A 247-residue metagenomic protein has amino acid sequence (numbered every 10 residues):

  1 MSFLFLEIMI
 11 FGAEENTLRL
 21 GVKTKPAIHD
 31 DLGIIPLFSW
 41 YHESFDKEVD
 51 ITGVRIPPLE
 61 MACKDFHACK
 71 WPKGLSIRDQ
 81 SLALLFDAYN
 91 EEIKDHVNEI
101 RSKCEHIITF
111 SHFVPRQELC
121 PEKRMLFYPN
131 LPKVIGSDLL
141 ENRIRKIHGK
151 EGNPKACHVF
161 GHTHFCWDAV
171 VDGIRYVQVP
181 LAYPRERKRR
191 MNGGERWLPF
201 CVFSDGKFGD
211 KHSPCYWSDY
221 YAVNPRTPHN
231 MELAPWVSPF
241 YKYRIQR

Functional and structural regions predicted by a protein language model:
M1-F5, K25-P26, Y41-D46, V114-E118 (+2 more regions): Active-site environment of divalent metal-dependent phosphoester hydrolases
M1-G33, E122-G136: Core catalytic region of metal-dependent phosphoesterases/phosphodiesterases, especially metallo-beta-lactamase-like
F3-M9, E48-I51, K123-L126, D172-R175 (+1 more regions): Short, glycine/charged-enriched secondary-structure capping and boundary segments
E15-K23, E92-H106, R143-H158: A structural motif corresponding to the C-terminal end of an alpha-helix and its immediate exit/capping segment
I28, F38, P180: Residues at the C-termini of beta-strands that transition into short coil/loop
I34, H112, H162, Y176: Divalent metal-coordination and catalytic microenvironments
I35-I108, F113-L131, K207-R247: Active-site-proximal loop/helix segment associated with metal-binding centers of metalloenzymes
L131-P132, G136-K155, T163-R247: Binuclear metal-dependent phosphoesterase catalytic core
